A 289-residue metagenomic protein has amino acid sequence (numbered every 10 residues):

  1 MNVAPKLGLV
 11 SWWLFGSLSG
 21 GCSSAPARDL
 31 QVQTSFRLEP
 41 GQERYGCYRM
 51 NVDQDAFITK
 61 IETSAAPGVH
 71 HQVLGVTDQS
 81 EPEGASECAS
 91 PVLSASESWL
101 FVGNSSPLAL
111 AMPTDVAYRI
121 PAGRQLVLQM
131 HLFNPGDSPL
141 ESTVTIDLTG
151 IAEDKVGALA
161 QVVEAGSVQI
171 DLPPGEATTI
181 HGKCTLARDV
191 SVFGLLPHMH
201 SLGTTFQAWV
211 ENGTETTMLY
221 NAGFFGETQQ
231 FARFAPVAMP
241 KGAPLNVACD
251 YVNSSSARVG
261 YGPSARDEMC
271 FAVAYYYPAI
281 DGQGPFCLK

Functional and structural regions predicted by a protein language model:
M1-W12: Bacterial N-terminal signal peptides that target proteins for export
S19-G21: C-terminal motif of bacterial Sec signal peptides marking the signal peptidase cleavage site
S24-S191, L196-K289: Beta-strand-centric surfaces of beta-sandwich/beta-rich domains
